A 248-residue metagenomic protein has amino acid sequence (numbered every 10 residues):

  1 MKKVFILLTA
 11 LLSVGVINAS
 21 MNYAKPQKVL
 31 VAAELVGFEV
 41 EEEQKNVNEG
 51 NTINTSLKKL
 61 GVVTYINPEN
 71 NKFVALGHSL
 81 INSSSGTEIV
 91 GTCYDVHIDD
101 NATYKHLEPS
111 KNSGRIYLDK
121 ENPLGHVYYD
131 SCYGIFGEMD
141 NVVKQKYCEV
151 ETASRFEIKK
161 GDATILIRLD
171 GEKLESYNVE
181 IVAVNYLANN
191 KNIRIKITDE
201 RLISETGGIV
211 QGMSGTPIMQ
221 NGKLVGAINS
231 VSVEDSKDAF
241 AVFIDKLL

Functional and structural regions predicted by a protein language model:
M1-V4: Positively charged n-region of N-terminal signal peptides that target proteins for export
V14-A33: Sec-dependent signal peptide cleavage junction
K25-Q27, V36-N54: PDZ-domain C-terminal substructure recognizer with occasional recognition of PDZ-binding tails
N48-G207, Q211, Q220-N221, N229 (+1 more regions): Serine endopeptidase catalytic core focused on the charge-relay Asp
S214: Active-site rim segments in enzyme catalytic domains, especially the processed small/beta chain of N-terminal
